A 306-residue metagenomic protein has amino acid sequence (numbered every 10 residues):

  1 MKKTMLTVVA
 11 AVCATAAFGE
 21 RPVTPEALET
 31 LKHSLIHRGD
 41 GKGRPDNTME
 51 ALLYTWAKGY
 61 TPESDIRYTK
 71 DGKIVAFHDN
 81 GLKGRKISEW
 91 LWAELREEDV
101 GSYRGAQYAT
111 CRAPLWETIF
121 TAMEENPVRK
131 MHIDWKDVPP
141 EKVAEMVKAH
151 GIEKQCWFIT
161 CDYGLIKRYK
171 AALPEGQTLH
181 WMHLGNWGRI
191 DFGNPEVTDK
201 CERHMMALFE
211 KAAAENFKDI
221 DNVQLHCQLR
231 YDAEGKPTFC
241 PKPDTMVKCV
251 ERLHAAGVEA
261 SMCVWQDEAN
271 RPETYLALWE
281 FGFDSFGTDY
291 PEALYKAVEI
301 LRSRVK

Functional and structural regions predicted by a protein language model:
M1-T4: Positively charged n-region of N-terminal signal peptides that target proteins for export
V9-F18: Hydrophobic h-region of N-terminal signal peptides that target proteins for export in Gram-negative bacteria
G19-K306: Phosphate-group recognition and catalysis centered on beta-loop-alpha active-site segments
